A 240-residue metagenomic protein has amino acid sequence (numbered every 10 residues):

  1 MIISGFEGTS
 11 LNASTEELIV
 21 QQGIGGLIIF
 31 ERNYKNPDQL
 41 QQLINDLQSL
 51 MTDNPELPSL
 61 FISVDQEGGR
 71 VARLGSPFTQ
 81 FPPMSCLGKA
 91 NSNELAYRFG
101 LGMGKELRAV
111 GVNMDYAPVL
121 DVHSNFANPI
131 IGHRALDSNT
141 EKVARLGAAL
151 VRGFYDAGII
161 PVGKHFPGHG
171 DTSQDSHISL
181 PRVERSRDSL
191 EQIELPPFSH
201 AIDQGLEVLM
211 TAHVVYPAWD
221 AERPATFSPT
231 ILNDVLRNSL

Functional and structural regions predicted by a protein language model:
M1-G25: Preference for extracellular/luminal or secreted protein segments
S4-G5, L11-S14, R32-E56, L60-I62 (+2 more regions): Second-shell residues forming the walls of enzyme active-site clefts
E17-F30, G102-M114: Catalytic domains of carbohydrate-active enzymes, especially glycoside hydrolases
F78-S92, A135-D137: A charged helix-plus-loop insertion that forms the helical arch/lid used to bind and gate nucleic-acid substrates
K89-V112, E194: Alpha-helical scaffold segments that flank or form the walls of functional sites
L120-I130: Short, conserved phosphate-binding/catalytic loop or strand-edge motifs used in phosphoryl-/nucleotidyl-transfer
